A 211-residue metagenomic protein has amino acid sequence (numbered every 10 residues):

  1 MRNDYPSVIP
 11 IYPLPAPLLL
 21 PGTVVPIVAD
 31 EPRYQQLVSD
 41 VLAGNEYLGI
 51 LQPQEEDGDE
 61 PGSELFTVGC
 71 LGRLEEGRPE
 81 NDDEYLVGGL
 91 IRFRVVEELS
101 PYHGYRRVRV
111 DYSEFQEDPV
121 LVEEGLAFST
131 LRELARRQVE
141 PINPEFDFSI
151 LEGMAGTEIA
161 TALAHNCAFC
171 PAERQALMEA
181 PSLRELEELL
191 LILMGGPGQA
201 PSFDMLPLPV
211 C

Functional and structural regions predicted by a protein language model:
M1-C211: N-terminal low-complexity, acidic/polar interaction/targeting segments
